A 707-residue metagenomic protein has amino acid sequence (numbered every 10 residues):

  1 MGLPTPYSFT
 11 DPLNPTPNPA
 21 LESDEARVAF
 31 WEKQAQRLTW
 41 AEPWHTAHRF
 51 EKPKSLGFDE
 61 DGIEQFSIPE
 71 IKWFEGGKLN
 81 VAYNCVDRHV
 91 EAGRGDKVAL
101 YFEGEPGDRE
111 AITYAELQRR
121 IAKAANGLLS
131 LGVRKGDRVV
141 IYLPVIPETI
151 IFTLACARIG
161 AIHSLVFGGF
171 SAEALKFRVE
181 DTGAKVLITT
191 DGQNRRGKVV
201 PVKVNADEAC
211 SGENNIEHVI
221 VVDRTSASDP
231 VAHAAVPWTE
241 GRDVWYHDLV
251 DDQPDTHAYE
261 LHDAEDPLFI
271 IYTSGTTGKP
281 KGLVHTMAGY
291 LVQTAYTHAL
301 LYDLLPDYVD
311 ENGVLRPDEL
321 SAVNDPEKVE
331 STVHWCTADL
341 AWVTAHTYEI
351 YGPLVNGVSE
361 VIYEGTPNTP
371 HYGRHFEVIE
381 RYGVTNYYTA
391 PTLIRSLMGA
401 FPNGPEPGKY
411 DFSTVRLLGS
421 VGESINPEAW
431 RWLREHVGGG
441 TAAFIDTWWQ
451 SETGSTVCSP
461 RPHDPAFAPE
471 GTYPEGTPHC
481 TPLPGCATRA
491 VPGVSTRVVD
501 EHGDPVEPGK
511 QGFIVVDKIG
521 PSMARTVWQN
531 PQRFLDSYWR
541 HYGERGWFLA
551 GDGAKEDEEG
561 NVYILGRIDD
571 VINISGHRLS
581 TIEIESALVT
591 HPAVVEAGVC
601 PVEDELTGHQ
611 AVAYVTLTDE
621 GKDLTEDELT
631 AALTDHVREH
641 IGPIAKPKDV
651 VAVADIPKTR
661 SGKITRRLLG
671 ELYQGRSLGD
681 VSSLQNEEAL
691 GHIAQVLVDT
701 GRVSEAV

Functional and structural regions predicted by a protein language model:
D96-V98, I220-V221, P237-Y272, K279 (+2 more regions): Conserved pre-ATP/AMP-binding loop-to-beta segment of ANL
L154, R158-D248, A390-P391: Structural core segment of the AMP-binding/adenylate-forming
V166-G192, A206, E380, Y387 (+6 more regions): AMP-binding/adenylate-forming catalytic core of the ANL superfamily
V221, L606, E639-I664, R676-A706: AMP-binding/adenylate-forming catalytic domain of the ANL superfamily
V292-V333, A341-T385, A400-P405: Conserved AMP-binding/adenylation subdomain of ANL enzymes
Y351, V355-V358, T385-Y388, A400-P482 (+1 more regions): Gly/Ser/Thr-rich phosphate-binding loop
P474, P478, R489-G493, D504-W539 (+2 more regions): Conserved ATP/PPi-binding loop(s) of AMP-dependent carboxylate-activating enzymes
A490, S495-K518, E556-E559, K622-T630 (+2 more regions): Conserved beta-loop-beta connector loops within the AMP-binding
